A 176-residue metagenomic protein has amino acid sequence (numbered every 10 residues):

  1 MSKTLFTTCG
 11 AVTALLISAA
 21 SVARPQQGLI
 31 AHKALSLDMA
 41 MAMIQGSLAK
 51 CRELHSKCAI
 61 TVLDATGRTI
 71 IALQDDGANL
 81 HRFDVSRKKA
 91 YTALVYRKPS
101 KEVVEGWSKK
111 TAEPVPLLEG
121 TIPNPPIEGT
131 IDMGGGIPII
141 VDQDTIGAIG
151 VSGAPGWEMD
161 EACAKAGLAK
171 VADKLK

Functional and structural regions predicted by a protein language model:
M1, I17-A20, G46: Intrinsically disordered, low-complexity segments enriched in Ser/Pro/Gly/Ala and basic residues
M1-A11: Bacterial N-terminal signal peptides that target proteins for export
F6, V22-P25: Low-complexity, intrinsically disordered segments with a bias for serine/threonine
C9-A19: Bacterial N-terminal signal peptides
R24-K176: Flexible, solvent-exposed loop/hinge segments and secondary-structure transition points
